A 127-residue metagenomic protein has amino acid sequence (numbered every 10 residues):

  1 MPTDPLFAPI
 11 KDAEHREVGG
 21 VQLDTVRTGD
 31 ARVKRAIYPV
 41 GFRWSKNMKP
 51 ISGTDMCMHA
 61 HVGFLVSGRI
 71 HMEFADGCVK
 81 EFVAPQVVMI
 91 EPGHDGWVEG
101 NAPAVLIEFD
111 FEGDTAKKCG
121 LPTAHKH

Functional and structural regions predicted by a protein language model:
M1-I37, S45-K46, L121-H127: A short, N-terminal "cap"/entry segment at the start of jelly-roll beta-barrel domains of the cupin/DSBH fold
T28, F74-G93: Short acidic-glycine-tyrosine-enriched beta hairpin
A36-Y38, G63, V88: Conserved GNAT-family N-acetyltransferase fold
R43-C57: Catalytic core of non-heme Fe(II) oxygenases with the double-stranded beta-helix
R43-W44, G68-E73, G96: Short beta-strand segments in beta-sandwich/barrel cores
T54-M72: Short, conserved beta-strand element in jelly-roll/cupin
E91-A116: Ligand-binding loop in jelly-roll beta-barrel domains
